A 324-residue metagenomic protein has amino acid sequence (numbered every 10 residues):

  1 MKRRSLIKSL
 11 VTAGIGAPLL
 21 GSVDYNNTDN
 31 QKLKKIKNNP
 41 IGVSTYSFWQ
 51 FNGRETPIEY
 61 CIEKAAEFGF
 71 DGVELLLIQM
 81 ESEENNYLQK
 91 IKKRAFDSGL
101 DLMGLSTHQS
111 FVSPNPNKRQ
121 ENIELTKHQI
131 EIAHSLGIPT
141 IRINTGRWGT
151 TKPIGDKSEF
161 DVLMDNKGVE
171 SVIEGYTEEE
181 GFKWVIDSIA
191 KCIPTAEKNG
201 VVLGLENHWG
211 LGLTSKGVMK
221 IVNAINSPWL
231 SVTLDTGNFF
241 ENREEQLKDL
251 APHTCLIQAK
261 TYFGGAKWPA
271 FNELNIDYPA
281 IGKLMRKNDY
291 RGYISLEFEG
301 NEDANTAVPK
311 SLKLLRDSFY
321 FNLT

Functional and structural regions predicted by a protein language model:
K2-G42, W49-Q50, E55-F68, G137 (+3 more regions): Histidine-acidic metal/acid-base catalytic patches
V11-L19, L33-K35, R94-D97, D101 (+1 more regions): Active-site acidic/histidine proton-transfer and metal-coordination neighborhood in alpha/beta enzyme cores
K34-F48, G104-S110, V162-V169: N-terminal small/glycine-rich loop or linker at the start of catalytic domains across soluble metabolic enzymes
S47-F51, L77-S82, H108-S113, H208-W209 (+2 more regions): Short histidine/acidic/glycine/proline-rich micro-motifs that form metal- and phosphate-coordinating active-site loops
E74-K92, W148-K152: Glycine-rich, proline-tolerant flexible connector loops at the mouths of alpha/beta enzymes
E83-Q89, P116-R119, N305-A307: Metal-dependent catalytic neighborhoods of phosphoester/phosphodiester hydrolases
S110-N115, G149-K152, G264-P269: A short acidic, helix-capping loop that chelates divalent metal ions and anchors anionic groups
